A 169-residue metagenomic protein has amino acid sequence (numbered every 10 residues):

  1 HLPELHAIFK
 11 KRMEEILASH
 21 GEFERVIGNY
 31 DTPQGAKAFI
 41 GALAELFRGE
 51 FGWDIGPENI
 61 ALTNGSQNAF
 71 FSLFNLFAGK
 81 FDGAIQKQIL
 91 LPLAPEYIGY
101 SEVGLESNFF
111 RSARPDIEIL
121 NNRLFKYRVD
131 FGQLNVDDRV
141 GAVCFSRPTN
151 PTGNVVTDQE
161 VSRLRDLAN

Functional and structural regions predicted by a protein language model:
L5-H6, R12-N169: Conserved core of the PLP fold type I
